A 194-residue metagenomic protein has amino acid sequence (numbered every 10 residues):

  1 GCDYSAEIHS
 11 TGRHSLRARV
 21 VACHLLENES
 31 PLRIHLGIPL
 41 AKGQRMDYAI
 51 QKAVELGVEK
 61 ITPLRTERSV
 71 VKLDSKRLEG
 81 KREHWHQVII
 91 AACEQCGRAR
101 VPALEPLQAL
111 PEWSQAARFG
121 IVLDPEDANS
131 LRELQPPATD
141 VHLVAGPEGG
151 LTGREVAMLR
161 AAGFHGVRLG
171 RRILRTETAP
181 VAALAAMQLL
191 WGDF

Functional and structural regions predicted by a protein language model:
D3-T11, V21: Short beta-strand-centered aromatic/proline hotspots
R13-L16, V21-I121: RNA substrate-binding interface of SAM-dependent RNA methyltransferases
L40, L107, L123-E126, P147-E148 (+1 more regions): Fold-independent oxyanion-binding glycine-rich loops and adjacent beta-strand/coil segments at enzyme active sites
R45, A109, G150, T178-A179: Residue-level recognition of oxygen-bearing side chains
K52-L56, P136-T139, M158-A162, A183-L184: Short, solvent-exposed amphipathic alpha-helical segments in soluble enzyme and RNA/protein-processing domains
Q108-S114, A128-S130, I173-L174: A short acidic, often aromatic-flanked loop/helix-cap motif at beta-alpha or helix-coil junctions that lines enzyme
G120-A157, F164-R168: Active-site/ligand-binding-proximal alpha/beta "capping" segment
G153-F194: Structured adenosyl-cofactor binding patch, chiefly the S-adenosyl-L-methionine
